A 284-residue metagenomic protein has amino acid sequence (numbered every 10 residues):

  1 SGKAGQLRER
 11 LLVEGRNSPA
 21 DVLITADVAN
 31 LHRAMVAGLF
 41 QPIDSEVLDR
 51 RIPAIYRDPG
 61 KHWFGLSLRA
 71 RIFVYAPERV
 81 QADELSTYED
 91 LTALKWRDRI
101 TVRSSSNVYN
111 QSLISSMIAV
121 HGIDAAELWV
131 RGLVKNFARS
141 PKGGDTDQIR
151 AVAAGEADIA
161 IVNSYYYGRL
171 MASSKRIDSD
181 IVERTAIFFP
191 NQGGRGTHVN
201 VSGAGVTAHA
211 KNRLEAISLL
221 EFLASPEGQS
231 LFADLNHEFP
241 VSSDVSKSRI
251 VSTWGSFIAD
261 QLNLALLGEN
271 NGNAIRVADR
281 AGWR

Functional and structural regions predicted by a protein language model:
S1-H32, R284: Early extracytoplasmic/lumenal segment of secretory-pathway proteins
S18-L23, Q41-F73, E89, I100-V102: A structural signal for short loop-to-beta-strand junctions that line the ligand-binding cleft of periplasmic/secreted
V28-L39, D58-S86, S115, V199-G205: Periplasmic solute-binding protein
Q41-D49, H62-F64, E89, R176-H198 (+1 more regions): Short beta-strand->loop
E78-S86, A119-E127, A210-A216: Short helix-loop capping/hinge motifs at secondary-structure junctions, enriched in acidic/polar residues
S105, Y109-S112, S116-P190: Ligand-binding pocket segment of bilobal, Venus flytrap-like solute-binding proteins
S202-Q261: Mature extracytoplasmic/periplasmic domains
S246-R284: Extracellular/periplasmic bilobal clamshell ligand-binding domains
